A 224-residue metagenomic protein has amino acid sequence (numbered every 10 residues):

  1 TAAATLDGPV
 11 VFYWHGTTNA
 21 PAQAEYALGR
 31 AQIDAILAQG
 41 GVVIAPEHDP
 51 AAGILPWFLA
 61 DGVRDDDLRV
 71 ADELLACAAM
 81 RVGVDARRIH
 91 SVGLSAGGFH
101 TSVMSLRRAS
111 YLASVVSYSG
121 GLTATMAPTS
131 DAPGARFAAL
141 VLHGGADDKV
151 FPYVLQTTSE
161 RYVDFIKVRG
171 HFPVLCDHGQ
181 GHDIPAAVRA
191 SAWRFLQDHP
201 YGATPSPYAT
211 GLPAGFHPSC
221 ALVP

Functional and structural regions predicted by a protein language model:
A2-V10, G134-R136: Proline/glycine-enriched tight loop/beta-turn segments at coil->beta junctions that connect or precede beta-strands
L6-R87: Serine-hydrolase catalytic machinery in alpha/beta-hydrolase-like enzymes
P9, G41, A113, F137-A138: Alpha/beta-hydrolase fold active-site loops
T17, H48, G145-D148, G179-G181: Acidic beta-to-alpha connecting loop that harbors the catalytic carboxylate
N19, A79-R81, A86-R136: Primarily recognizes the serine-hydrolase "nucleophile elbow" in alpha/beta-hydrolase and SGNH/GDSL folds
E25-D34, L74, S102, G120-G134 (+1 more regions): Alpha-helical scaffolding within the catalytic cores of extracellular/periplasmic polymer-degrading hydrolases
A139-L142, V154-P224: C-terminal catalytic histidine-bearing segment of alpha/beta-hydrolase fold enzymes
